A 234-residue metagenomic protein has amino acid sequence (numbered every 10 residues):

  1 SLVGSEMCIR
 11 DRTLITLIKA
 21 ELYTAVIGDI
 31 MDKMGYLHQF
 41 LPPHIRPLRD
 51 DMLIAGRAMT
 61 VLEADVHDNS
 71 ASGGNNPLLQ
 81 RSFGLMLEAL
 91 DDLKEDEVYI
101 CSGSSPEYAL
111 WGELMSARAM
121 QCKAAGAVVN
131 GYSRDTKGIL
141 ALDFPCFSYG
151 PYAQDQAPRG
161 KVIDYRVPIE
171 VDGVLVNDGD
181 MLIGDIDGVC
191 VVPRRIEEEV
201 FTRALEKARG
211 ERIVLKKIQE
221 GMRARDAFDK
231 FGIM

Functional and structural regions predicted by a protein language model:
S1-I9: Short, small-residue-biased leader/transition segments that mark boundaries at the very start of proteins
T13-L79: N-terminal low-complexity or amphipathic/hydrophobic leaders
G28, H38-Q39, R57-T60, E97-I100 (+5 more regions): Structural motif
M31, A119, D180-L182: Buried hydrophobic positions in well-ordered alpha/beta secondary-structure cores of metabolic enzymes
D51-W111, S116: A glycine-rich, hydrophobic loop/mini-helix early in the fold
S105-A141: Hydrophobic, well-structured mid-protein blocks that either form specific transmembrane helices
R134-Q154: Histidine/lysine/aspartate-rich catalytic loop segments that bind and position anionic ligands
P151-A227: Acidic, glycine-rich flexible loop/linker segments
